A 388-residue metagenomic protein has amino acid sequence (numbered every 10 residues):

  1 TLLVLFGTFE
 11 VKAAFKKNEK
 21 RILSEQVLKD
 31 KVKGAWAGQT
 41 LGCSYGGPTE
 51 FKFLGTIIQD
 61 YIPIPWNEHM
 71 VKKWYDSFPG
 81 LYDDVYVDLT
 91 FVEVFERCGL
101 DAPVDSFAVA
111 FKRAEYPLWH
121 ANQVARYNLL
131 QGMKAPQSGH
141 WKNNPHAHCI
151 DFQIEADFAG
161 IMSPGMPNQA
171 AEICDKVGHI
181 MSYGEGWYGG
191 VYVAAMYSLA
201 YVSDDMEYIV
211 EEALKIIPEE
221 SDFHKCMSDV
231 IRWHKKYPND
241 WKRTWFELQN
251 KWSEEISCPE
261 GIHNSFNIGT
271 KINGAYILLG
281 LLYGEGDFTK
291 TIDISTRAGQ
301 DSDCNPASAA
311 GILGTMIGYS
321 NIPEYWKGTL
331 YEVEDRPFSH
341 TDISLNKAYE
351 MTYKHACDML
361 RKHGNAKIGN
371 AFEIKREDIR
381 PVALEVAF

Functional and structural regions predicted by a protein language model:
T1-K16: Bacterial Sec-dependent N-terminal signal peptides
K17-E19, L23-G46: Mature N-terminal segment immediately following signal peptide/propeptide cleavage in secreted/periplasmic
L23, L28, L129, S138-A147 (+3 more regions): Accessory "access/gating" subregions that flank catalytic or transport cores
K29, A37, Y82, V87 (+2 more regions): Active-site cavity-forming subdomains of large catalytic enzyme subunits
V32-K33, T90, F107, A135-G139 (+8 more regions): Mature, well-folded catalytic/scaffold domains that follow N-terminal targeting or propeptide regions
Y45, K52-P65, S182-E185, Y192-V193 (+2 more regions): Catalytic phosphate/nucleotide-handling subdomain of diverse soluble enzymes
P48-P79, V85-D88, D105-W119: Active-site-surrounding "flap" and adjacent substrate/cofactor-binding loops of secreted or lumenal enzymes, prototyped
H224, I231-F266, M316-F388: Acidic, carboxylate-rich catalytic segments that either coordinate divalent cations
